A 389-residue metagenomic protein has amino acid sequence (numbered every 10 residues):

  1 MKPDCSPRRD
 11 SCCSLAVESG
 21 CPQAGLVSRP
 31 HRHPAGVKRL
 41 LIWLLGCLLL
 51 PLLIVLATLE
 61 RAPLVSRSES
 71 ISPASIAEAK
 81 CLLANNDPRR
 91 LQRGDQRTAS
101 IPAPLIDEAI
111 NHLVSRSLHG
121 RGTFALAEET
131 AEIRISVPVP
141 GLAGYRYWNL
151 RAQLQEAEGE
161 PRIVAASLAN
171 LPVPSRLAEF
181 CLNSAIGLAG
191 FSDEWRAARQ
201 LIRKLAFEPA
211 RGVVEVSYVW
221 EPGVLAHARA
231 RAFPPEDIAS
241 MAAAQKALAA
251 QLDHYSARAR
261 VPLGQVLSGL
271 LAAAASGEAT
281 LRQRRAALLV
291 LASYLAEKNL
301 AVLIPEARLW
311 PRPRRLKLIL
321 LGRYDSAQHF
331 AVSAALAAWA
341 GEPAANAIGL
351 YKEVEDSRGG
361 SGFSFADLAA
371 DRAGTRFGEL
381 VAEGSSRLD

Functional and structural regions predicted by a protein language model:
D4, D10, H31-H33: Intrinsic-disorder-associated, low-complexity terminal segments enriched in Asp/Asn/His/Tyr and depleted of Lys/Arg
C5, C12-C13, C21: Cysteine-centered motifs
K38-R258, R372: Extracellular/lumenal and peripheral-membrane lipid-interaction modules
D95-Q96, S167, K317-R323, A335 (+1 more regions): Second-shell loop/turn segments in exported
D237-Q328, A334: Glycine-rich short-loop/terminal segments
H329-S333, D356-D389: Alpha-helical transmembrane segments that form the membrane-embedded catalytic/substrate-binding core of multi-pass
G341-S357: Small-polar-interrupted transmembrane alpha-helices in polytopic inner-membrane proteins
